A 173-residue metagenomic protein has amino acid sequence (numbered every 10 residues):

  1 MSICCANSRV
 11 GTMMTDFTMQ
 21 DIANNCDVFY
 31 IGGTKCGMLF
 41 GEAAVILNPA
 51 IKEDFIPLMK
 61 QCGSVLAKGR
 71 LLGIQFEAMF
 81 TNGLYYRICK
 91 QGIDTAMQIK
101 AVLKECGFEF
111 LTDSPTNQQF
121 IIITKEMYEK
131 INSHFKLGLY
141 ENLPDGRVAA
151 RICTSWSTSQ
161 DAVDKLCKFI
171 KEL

Functional and structural regions predicted by a protein language model:
M1-G11: Catalytic PLP-binding core of fold-type I/II PLP enzymes
C5-A6, K35, W156-T158: Active-site-proximal loop/turn and secondary-structure-junction residues that shape catalytic pockets, frequently
V10-M13, I122: Short Asp/Glu-rich motifs
T12-T116: Active-site C-terminal subdomain of aminotransferase-like
A23-C36, L137-L143, K168-L173: Short, basic, helix/turn surface patches
M97, K104-K171: Conserved C-terminal alpha-helix-loop-beta "cap" of PLP-dependent enzymes that closes/shapes the active-site mouth
